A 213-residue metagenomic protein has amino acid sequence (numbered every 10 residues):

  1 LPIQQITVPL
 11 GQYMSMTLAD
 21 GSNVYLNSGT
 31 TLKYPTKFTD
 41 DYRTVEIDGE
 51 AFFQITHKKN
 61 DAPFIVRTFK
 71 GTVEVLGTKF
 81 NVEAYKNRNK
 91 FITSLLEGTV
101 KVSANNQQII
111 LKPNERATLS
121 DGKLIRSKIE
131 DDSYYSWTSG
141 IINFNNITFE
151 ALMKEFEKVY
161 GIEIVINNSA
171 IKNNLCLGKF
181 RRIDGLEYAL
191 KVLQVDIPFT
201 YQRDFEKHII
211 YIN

Functional and structural regions predicted by a protein language model:
L1-N213: A residue-level detector for the "anchor" residue at the start of short, highly conserved motifs
